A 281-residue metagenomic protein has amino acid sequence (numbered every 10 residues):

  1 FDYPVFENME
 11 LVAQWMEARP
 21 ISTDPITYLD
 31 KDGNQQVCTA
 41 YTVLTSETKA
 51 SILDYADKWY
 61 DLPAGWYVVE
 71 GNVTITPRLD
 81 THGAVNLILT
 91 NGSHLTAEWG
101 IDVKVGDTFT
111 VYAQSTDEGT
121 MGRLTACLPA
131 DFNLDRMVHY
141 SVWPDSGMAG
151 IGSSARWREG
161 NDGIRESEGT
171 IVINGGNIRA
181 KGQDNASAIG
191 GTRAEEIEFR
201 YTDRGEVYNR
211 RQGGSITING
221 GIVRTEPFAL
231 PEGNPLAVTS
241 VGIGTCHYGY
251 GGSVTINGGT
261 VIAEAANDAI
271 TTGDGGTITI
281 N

Functional and structural regions predicted by a protein language model:
F1-R19: Conserved "repeat-terminator" motif of extracellular CCP/Sushi domains
V12-Q14, I88, Y112: Residues within well-ordered beta-strands of beta-sheet-rich folds
Q14-C38, N133-S141, F228-G233: Low-complexity, Pro/Thr/Ser/Gly/Ala-rich linker/spacer regions in secreted, extracellular modular proteins
E17-A18, G92, S115-E118: Acidic glycine-/aspartate-rich tracts in secreted/extracellular proteins
A18-V85: N-terminal domain-start segments of secreted/luminal proteins
R19, H82-G83, T90-E98, A126: A short, polar beta-strand/turn micro-motif
D61-A64, T76-N86, D102-G182, I189-N281: Surface-exposed loop/turn motifs in large extracellular/passenger domains
